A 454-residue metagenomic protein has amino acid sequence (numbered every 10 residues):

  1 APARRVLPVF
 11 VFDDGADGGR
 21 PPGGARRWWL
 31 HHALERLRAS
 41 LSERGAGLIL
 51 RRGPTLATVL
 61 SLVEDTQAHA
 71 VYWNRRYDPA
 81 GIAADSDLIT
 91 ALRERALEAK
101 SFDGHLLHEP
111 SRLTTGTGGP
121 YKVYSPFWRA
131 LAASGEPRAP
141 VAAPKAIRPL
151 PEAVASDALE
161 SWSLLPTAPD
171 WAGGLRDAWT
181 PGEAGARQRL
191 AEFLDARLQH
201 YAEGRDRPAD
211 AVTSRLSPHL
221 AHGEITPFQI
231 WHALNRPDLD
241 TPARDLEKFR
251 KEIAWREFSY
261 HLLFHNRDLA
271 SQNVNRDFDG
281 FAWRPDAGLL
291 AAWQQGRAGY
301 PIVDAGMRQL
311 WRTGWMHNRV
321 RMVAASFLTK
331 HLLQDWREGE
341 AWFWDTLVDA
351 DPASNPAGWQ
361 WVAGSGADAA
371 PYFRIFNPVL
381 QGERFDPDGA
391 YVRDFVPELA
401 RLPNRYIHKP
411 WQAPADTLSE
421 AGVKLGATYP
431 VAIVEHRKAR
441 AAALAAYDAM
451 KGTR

Functional and structural regions predicted by a protein language model:
A1-A139, A143, S354, A445-M450 (+1 more regions): Trp/Phe/Arg-rich N-terminal binding region typifying the photolyase-homology
L30, E183, A209, G296-G299: Generic alpha-helical segment signature
H32-E35, A57, P301-R308, A441: Short, contiguous clusters of charged residues that form electrostatic/catalytic patches at enzyme active sites, used
V59-L62, L190, G306: Generic hydrophobic alpha-helical segments
G118-D277, D386, A390-R454: Glycine/tryptophan-enriched, flexible segments
A211-E398, N404: Active-site-proximal binding-pocket segments
